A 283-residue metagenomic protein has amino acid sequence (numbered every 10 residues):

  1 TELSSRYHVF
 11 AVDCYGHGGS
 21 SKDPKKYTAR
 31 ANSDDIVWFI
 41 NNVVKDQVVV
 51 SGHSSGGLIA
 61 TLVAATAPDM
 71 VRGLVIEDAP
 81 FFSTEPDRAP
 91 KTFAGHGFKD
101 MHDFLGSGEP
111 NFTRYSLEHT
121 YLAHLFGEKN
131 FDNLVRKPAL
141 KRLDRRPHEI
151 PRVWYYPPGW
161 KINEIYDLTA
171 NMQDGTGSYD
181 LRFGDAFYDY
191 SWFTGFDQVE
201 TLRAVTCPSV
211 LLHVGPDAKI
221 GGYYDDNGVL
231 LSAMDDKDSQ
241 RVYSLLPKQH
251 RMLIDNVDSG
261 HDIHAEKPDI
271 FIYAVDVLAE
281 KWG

Functional and structural regions predicted by a protein language model:
T1-F10: Short amphipathic alpha-helix adjacent to the substrate-entry channel of hydrolases
S5, V44-D46, P68-D69, T206-C207: Active-site acidic short loop of glycosyltransferases
F10-S51, D87-R88, T92-F93, N256 (+2 more regions): Active-site loop/oxyanion-hole signature of alpha/beta-hydrolase fold enzymes
D46-P90: Conserved hydrolase catalytic core segment
V75-H119: Flexible "cap/lid" loop of the alpha/beta hydrolase fold
F183-T201: Active-site nucleophile elbow and catalytic-triad environment of alpha/beta-hydrolase enzymes
P208-S259: Conserved loop-alpha-helix segment in the C-terminal half of the alpha/beta-hydrolase fold that carries the catalytic
R241-G283: Catalytic active-site module of serine/aspartate enzymes centered on a nucleophile-bearing elbow/loop
